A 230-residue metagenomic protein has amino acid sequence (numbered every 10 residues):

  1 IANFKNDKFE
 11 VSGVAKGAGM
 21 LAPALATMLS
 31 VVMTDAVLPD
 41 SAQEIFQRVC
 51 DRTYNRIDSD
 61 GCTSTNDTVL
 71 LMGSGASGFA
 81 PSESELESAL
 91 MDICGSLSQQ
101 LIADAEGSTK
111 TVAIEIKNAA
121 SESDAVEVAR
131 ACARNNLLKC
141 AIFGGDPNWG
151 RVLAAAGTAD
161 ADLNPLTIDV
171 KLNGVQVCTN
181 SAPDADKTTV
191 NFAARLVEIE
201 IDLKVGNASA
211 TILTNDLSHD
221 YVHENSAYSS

Functional and structural regions predicted by a protein language model:
I1-S230: A structural signal for small-residue-enriched, beta-sheet-centric alpha/beta enzyme cores and oligomeric scaffold folds
